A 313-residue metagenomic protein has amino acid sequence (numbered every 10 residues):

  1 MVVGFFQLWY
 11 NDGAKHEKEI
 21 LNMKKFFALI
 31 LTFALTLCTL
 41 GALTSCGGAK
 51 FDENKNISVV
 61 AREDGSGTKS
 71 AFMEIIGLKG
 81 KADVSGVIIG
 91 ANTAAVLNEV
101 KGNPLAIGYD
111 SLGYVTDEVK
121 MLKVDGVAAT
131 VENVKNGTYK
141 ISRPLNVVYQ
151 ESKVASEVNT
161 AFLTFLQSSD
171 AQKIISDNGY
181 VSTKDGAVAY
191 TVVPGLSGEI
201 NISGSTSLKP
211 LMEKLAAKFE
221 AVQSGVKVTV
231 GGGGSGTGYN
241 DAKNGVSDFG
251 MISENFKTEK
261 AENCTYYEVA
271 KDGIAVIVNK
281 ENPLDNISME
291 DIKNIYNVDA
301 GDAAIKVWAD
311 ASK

Functional and structural regions predicted by a protein language model:
M1-N22: Short, Lys/Arg-enriched N-terminal segments with co-localized hydrophobic residues within the first ~10-30 amino acids
G4-F6, D12, I30, T164 (+1 more regions): Generic secretory/membrane-interface signal
L21-L31: Bacterial N-terminal signal peptides that target proteins for export
N22-M23, L35, V96: Intrinsically disordered, low-complexity sequence elements enriched in Ser/Thr/Gly/Pro
L31-T39: Hydrophobic helical h-region of N-terminal Sec-dependent signal peptides in bacterial secretory/periplasmic proteins
G41-S45: C-terminal motif of bacterial Sec signal peptides marking the signal peptidase cleavage site
C46-K313: Flexible loop/hinge segments at secondary-structure junctions
